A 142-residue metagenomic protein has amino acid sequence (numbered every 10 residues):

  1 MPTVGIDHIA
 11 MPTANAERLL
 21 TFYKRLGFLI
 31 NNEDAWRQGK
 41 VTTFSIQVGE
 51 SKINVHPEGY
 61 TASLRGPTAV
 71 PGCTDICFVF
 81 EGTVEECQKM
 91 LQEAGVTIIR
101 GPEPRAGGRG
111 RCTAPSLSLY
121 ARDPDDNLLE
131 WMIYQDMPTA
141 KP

Functional and structural regions predicted by a protein language model:
M1-R18, L26, T74-I76, M132-P142: N-terminal beta-strand motif that seeds the catalytic metal site of vicinal oxygen chelate
P2, S45, V79, Q88-P142: Vicinal oxygen chelate
V4, M11-G59: Core segments of cupin and vicinal oxygen chelate
G5-N15, F44-Q47, R65-Q92, P115-R122: Vicinal oxygen chelate
E33-A35, L64-A69, G110-C112: Short histidine-centered beta-strand/loop micro-motifs that create catalytic or ligand/metal-coordination sites
G39-K40, A62, G107-G108: Short secondary-structure capping/turn micro-motifs that flank functional sites
K52-I53, T61, T97, P104: Active-site/binding-pocket entry motifs
P57-A62, D136: A short, sequence-level motif marking secondary-structure junctions
